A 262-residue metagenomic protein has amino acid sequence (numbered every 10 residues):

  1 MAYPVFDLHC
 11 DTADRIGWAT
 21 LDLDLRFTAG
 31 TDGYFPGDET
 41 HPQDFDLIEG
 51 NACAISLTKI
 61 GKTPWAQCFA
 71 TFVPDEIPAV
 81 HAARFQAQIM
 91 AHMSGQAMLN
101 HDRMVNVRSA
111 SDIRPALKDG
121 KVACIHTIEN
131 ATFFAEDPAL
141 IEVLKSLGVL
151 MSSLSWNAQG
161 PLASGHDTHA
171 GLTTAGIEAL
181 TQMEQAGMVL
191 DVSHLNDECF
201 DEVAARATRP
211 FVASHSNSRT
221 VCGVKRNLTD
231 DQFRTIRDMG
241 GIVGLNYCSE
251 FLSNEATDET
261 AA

Functional and structural regions predicted by a protein language model:
M1-L154, Q159-H169, T174, G223-A262: N-terminal hydrophobic targeting/anchoring segments and the immediately downstream early-domain regions of hydrolases
V5-A13, L195, A213-N217: Histidine-centered catalytic micro-motifs
A97-M98, G171-A186, V203-A213: Alpha-helix-loop-beta-strand connector modules within alpha/beta enzyme cores
M104-V107, M188-L195: Catalytic beta/alpha-barrel core
I113, E136-I141, E198-R209: Distinct, well-ordered alpha-helical segments
T168-A175, Q182, D191-C199, V203 (+1 more regions): Short, contiguous, pocket-lining structural segments that sit at or immediately flank catalytic/ligand-binding sites
D191, V212-S214, G244-Y247: Short, conserved beta-strand edge motifs with alternating hydrophobic and charged residues
D197, A205, P210-F211, H215-R237: Acidic, glycine-rich loop-and-beta core segments that form the ion-binding/anion-interacting portion of active sites
